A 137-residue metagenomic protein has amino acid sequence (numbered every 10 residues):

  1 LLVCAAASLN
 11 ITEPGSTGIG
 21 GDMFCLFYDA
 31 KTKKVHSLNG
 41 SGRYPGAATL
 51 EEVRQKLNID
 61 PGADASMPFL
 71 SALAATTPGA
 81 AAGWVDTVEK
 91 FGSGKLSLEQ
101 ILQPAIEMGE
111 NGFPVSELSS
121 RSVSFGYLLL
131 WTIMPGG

Functional and structural regions predicted by a protein language model:
L2-G137: Noncatalytic scaffold domains of N-terminal-nucleophile
